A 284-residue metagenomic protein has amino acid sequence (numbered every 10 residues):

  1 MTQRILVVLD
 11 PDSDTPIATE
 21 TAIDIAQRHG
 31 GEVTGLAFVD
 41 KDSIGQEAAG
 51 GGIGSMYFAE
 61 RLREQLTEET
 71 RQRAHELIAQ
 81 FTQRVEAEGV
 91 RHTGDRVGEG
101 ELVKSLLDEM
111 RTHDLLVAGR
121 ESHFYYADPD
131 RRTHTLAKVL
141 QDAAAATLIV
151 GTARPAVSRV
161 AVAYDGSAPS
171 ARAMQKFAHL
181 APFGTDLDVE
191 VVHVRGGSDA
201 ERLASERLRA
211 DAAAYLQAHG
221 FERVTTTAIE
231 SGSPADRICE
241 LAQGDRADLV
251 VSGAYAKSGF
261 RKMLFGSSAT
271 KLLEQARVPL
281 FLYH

Functional and structural regions predicted by a protein language model:
M1, D40, E68, H75-L116 (+3 more regions): Structural beta-alpha unit
M1-R61, D142, P155-A228, A247: Small/aliphatic-rich secondary-structure junction motif
S13, E68, Q72, E101-K104 (+5 more regions): Residues at secondary-structure transition points
T15, T19-T21, A26, D95 (+2 more regions): Gly/Ser-rich helix-loop-strand patches that form or flank binding pockets for ribonucleotide-derived cofactors
Y57-R73: A short acidic, glycine-rich active-site loop that binds or catalyzes chemistry on phosphate/adenosine moieties
A178, A213, Q217, C239 (+2 more regions): Generic hydrophobic alpha-helical scaffold/packing signal
